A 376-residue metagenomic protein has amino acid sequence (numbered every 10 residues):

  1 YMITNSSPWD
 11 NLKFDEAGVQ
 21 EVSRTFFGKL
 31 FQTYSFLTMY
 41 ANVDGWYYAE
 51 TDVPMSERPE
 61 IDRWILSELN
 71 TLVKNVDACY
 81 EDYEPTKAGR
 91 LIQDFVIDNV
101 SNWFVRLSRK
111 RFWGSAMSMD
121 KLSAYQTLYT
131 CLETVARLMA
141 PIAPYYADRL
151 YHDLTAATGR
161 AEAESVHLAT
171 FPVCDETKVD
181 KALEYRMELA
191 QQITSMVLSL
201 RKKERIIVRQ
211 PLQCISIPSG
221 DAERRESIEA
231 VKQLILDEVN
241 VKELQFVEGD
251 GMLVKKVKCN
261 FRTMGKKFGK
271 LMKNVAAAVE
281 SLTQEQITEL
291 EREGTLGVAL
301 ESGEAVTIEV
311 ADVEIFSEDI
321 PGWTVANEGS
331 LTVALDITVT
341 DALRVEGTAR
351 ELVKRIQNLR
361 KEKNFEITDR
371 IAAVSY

Functional and structural regions predicted by a protein language model:
Y1-L12: Alpha-helical recognition segments enriched in aromatics with Gly/Pro capping that present substrate-recognition
D15: Basic, glycine-/proline-tolerant helical and adjacent loop/strand elements that line or dock onto nucleic-acid
V19-Y376: Feature 926 captures the class I aminoacyl-tRNA synthetase adenylation module centered on the KMSKS loop
